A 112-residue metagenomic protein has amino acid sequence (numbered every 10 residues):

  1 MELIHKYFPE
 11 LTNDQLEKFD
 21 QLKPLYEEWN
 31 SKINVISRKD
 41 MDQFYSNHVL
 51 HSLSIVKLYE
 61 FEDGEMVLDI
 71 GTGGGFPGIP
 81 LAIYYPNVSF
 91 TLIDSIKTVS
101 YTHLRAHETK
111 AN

Functional and structural regions predicted by a protein language model:
M1-P24: N-terminal auxiliary segments of SAM/dcSAM-dependent transferases
I36-D42: Class I SAM-dependent methyltransferase Rossmann-like catalytic core, especially the SAM/SAH-binding loop
S46-D63: Conserved alpha-helix/loop element of class I SAM-dependent methyltransferases that forms part of the SAM/SAH-binding
G64-G71: Conserved class I S-adenosyl-L-methionine
G74-P86: Conserved SAM-binding loop of SAM-dependent methyltransferases across substrates and taxa, primarily the Class I
S89-D94: Conserved SAM-binding motif I beta-strand of class I
T98: Conserved Rossmann-like nucleotide-cofactor binding loop
T102-A111: Conserved small/polar residues in nucleotide/adenosyl-binding loops
